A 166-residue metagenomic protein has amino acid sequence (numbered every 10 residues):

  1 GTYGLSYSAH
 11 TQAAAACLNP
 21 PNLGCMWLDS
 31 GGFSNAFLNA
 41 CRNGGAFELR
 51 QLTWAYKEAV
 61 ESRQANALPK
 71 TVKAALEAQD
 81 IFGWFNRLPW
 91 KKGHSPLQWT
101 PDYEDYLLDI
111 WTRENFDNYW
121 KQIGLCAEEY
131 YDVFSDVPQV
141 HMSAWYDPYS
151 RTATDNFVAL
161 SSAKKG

Functional and structural regions predicted by a protein language model:
T2-G4, D29: Short beta-strand immediately N-terminal to the catalytic nucleophile in serine-hydrolase-like folds
G4-A14: Glycine-rich nucleophile elbow surrounding the catalytic serine of serine-hydrolase chemistry
A13-C17, T154: Short, hydrophobic alpha-helix immediately C-terminal to the catalytic nucleophile
C17-N19, G24-V133: Accessory cap/linker subdomain of secreted extracellular hydrolases
V133-S135, S161-S162: Short, conserved loop/helix-junction motifs that constitute active-site signature segments in enzyme catalytic cores
S135, V140-S143: Short beta-strand/loop motif that positions the catalytic acidic residue of the alpha/beta-hydrolase fold
W145-S150: Acidic catalytic loop of the alpha/beta-hydrolase fold
R151-G166: Active-site-adjacent alpha-helix of alpha/beta-hydrolase-fold enzymes
